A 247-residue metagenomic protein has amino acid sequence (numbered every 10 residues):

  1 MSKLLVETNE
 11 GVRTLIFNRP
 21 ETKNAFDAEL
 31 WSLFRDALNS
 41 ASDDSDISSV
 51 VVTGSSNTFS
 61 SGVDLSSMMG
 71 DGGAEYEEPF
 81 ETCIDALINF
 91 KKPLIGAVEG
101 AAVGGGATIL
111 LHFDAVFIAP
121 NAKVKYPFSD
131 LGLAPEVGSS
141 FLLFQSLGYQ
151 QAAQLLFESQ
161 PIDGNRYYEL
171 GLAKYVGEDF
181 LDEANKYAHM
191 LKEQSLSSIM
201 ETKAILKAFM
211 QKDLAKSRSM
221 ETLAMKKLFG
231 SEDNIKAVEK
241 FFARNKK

Functional and structural regions predicted by a protein language model:
M1-E10, S159-N165, D179-K247: C-terminal alpha-helix plus adjacent terminal tail
M1-S55, D85: Conserved CoA-thioester-binding segment of acyl-CoA-metabolizing enzymes
L15, V52, D64, I109-L111 (+2 more regions): Hydrophobic/aromatic residues within transmembrane alpha-helices of multi-pass small-molecule transporters
A25-A28, S61, G70, D130 (+3 more regions): Phosphate-coordinating loops and pocket residues in cytosolic domains that bind phosphorylated ligands
W31, L65, F80, S140 (+4 more regions): A general structural signal for well-ordered alpha-helical segments in protein cores
S32, N39, D46, G54-A86 (+2 more regions): Glycine- (often His-adjacent) and acidic-residue-rich active-site loop that binds/positions the CoA thioester
S67, P79, C83-A86, I109 (+3 more regions): Residue-level recognition of specific faces of alpha-helices
I88-S197, S231: Crotonase-fold acyl-CoA enzyme core
